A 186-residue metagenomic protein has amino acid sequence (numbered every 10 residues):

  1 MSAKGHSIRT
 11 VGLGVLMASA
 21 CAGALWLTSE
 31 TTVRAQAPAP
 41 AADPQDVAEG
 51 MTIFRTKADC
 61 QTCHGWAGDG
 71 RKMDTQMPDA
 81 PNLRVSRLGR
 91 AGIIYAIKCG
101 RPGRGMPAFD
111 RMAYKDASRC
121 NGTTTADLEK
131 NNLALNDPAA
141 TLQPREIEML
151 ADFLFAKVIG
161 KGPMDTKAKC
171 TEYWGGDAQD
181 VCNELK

Functional and structural regions predicted by a protein language model:
S2-S19: Bacterial N-terminal signal peptides that target proteins for export
L25-Q36: Signal peptide processing junction and immediate N-terminal pro/mature segment of secreted/exported proteins
Q36-A48, T56-A58, W66, R104-K186: Flexible coil segments in periplasmic/lumen-exposed cytochrome c-class electron-transfer proteins
T62: Short, cysteine/histidine-rich loop/knuckle motifs that typically chelate Zn2+
K72-D79: Short cysteine/histidine-rich zinc-coordinating motifs and their immediately flanking basic loops
P81-I97: Short microdomains enriched in Cys/His and/or Lys/Arg
C99-G103: Glycine-rich, acidic and aromatic/proline-enriched surface loops and short helix-turn segments that act as binding
